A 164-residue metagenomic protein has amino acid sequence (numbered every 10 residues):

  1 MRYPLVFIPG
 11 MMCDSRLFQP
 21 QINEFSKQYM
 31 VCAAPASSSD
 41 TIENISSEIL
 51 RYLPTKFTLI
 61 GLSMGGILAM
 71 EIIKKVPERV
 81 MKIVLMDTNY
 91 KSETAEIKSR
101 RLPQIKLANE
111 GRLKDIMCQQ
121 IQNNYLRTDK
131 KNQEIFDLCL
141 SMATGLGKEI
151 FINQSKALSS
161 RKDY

Functional and structural regions predicted by a protein language model:
M1-E43, L62: Conserved HGGG/HGGXW glycine-rich cap/lid loop of the alpha/beta-hydrolase fold
R2, K27, L53-T55, E78: Active-site acidic short loop of glycosyltransferases
P20, E71-K75: Active-site signature of alpha/beta-hydrolase-fold catalytic machinery across serine- and Asp/Cys-nucleophile hydrolases
I42-F57: Conserved acidic catalytic loop of the alpha/beta-hydrolase fold
L59-G61, M86: Short beta-strand immediately N-terminal to the catalytic nucleophile in serine-hydrolase-like folds
G61-G65, A69: Gly/Ala-rich beta-loop-alpha elbow adjacent to hydrolase catalytic centers
K74-K75, R79-D115: Flexible "cap/lid" loop of the alpha/beta hydrolase fold
E93-E96, G111-Y164: Conserved alpha/beta-hydrolase catalytic His-Asp/Glu region
